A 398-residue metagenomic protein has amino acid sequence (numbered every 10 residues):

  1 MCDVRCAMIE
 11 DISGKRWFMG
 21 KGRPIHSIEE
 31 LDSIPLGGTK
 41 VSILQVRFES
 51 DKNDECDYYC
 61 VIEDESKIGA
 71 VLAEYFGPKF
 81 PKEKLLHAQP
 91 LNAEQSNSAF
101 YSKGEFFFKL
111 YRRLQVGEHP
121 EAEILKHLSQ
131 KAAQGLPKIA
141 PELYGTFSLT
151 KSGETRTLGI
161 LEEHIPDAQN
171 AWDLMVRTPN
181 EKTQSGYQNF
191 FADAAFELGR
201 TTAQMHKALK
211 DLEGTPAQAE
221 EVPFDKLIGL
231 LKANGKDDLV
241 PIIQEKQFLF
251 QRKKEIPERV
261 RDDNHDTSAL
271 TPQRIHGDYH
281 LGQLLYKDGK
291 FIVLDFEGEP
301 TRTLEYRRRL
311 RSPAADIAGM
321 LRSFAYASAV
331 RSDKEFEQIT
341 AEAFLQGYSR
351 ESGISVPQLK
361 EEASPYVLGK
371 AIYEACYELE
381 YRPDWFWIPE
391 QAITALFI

Functional and structural regions predicted by a protein language model:
M1-A7: Short polybasic linear motifs
A7-E29: Short Lys/Arg-enriched alpha/beta "domain-start" segment
L36-F224, G289-K290, T301-R331: Conserved ATP-binding subdomain of kinase catalytic cores across diverse folds
E83-L86, L230-R274: An alpha-helical support segment within catalytic cores of ATP-dependent transferases
M205, T215-K253, T340, L345-S349 (+1 more regions): Active-site catalytic-loop/activation-segment of kinase and kinase-like phosphoryl-transfer enzymes
D278: Conserved catalytic-loop position in the HRD/HxD motif
Q283-V293: Conserved protein kinase catalytic/activation segment
F291, G298-S352, L368-W385: Active-site activation/catalytic loop segments of kinase-like enzymes and analogous catalytic loops in related
